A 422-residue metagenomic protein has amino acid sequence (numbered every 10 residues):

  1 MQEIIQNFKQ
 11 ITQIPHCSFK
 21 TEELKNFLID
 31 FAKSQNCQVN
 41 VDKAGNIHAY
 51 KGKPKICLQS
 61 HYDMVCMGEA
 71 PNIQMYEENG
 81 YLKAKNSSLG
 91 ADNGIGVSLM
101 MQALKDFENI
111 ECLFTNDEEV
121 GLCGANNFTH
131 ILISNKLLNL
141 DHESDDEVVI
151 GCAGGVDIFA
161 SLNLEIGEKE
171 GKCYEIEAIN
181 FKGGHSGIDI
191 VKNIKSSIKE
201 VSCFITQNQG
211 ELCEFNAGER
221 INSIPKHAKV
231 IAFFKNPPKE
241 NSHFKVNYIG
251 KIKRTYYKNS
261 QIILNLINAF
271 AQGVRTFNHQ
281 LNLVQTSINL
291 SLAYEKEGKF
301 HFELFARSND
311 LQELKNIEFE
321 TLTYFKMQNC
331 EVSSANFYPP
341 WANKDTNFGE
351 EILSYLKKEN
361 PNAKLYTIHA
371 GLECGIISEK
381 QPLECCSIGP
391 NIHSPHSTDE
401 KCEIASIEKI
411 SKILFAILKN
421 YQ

Functional and structural regions predicted by a protein language model:
M1-F19, G183, S334-N336: N-terminal capping segment at the start of a domain
F8-Q13, R220-S223, K229-I231, I249-Y256 (+3 more regions): A short beta-alpha structural unit
C17-P54, Y366: A non-catalytic alpha/beta surface segment that caps or lines the substrate-entry region of metallo-dependent hydrolase
L58, E78-G121, K172-N180, G184-N208 (+3 more regions): Alpha-helical metal-binding/catalytic segments enriched in His/Glu/Asp
S60, S287, S291-F305, N362-I413: Zn-dependent metallopeptidase/amidohydrolase metal-coordination segment
L89, N93-G167, G210-N216, N278-L281 (+1 more regions): Acidic/histidine-rich catalytic neighborhood of metal-dependent amide-processing enzymes
V191-S197, R220-T276: A conserved active-site cap/scaffold subdomain adjacent to cofactor or substrate pockets
I194-N208, I262-A271, R275-T276, L314-K326 (+2 more regions): His/Asp/Glu-rich mid-to-C-terminal helical/loop segments that flank catalytic regions of hydrolases
